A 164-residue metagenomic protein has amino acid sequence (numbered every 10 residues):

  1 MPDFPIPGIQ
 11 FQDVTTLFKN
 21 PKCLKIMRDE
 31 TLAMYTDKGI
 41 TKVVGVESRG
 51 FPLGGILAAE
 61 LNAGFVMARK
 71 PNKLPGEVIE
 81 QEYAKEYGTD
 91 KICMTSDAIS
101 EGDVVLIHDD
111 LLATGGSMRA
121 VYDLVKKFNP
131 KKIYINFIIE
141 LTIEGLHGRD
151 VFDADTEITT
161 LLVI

Functional and structural regions predicted by a protein language model:
M1-I40: Active-site-facing substrate-recognition patch
Y35-I40, I99-S100, F128-N129: Glycine-rich phosphate-binding loop signature in dinucleotide/nucleotide-binding domains
I40-E47, I133: Short glycine-rich phosphate-binding loop at a beta-alpha junction
G45, I107-H108: Generic enzyme active-site microenvironment
P52-L61, Y122: Short Gly/Thr/Asp-enriched flexible loops that form oxyanion-binding sites at enzyme active sites
G64-L106: Short, glycine/charge-rich flexible loops or terminal/linker lids adjacent to PRPP-binding catalytic cores
D110, G115: Conserved G/P- and acidic residue-centered "switch" motifs that form tight phosphate/ATP-binding loops in soluble
A120-I164: PRPP-dependent phosphoribosyltransferase catalytic core
